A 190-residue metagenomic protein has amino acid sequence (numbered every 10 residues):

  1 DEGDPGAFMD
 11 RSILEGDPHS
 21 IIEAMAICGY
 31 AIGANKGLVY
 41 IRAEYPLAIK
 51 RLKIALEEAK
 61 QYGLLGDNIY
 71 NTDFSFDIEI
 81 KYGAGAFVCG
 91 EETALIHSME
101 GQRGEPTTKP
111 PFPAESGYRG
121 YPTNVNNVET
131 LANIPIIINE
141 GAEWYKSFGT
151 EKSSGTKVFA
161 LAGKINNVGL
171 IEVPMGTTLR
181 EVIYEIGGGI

Functional and structural regions predicted by a protein language model:
D1-D4, Y30-A34, K164: Short connector loops/turns at beta-strand edges and beta->alpha or beta->beta junctions
D1-P18: Glycine-rich phosphate/pyrophosphate-binding loop regions near the starts of catalytic domains
E15, P46-L47: Metallocofactor- and cofactor-centric catalytic cores in central/energy metabolism, strongly enriched
D17-A31: Histidine-anchored nucleotide/phosphate-binding helix
A24-C28, P174-I190: Short amphipathic, charge-patterned alpha-helical segments
K36-A43: Short internal beta-strands
I49-M175, G187: Hydrophobic alpha-helical positions that pack around
